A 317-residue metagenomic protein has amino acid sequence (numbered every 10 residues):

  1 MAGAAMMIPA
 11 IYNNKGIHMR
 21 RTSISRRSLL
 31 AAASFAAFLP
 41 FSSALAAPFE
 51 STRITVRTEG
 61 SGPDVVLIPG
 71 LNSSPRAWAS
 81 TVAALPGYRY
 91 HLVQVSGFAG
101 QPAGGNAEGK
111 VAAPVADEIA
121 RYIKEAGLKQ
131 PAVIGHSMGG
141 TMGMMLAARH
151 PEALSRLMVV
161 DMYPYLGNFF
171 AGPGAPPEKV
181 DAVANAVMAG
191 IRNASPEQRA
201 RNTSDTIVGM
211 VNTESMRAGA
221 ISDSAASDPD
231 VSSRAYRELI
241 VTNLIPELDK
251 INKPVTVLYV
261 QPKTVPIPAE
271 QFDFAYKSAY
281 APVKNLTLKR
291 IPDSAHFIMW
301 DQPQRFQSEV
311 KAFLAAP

Functional and structural regions predicted by a protein language model:
I24-L30: N-terminal export leaders
F49, E59, L92-I134, M138: Active-site loop/oxyanion-hole signature of alpha/beta-hydrolase fold enzymes
R57-G104: Conserved HGGG/HGGXW glycine-rich cap/lid loop of the alpha/beta-hydrolase fold
A84, P254-S294, W300: Conserved loop-alpha-helix segment in the C-terminal half of the alpha/beta-hydrolase fold that carries the catalytic
K129-A171: Conserved hydrolase catalytic core segment
L157-N193: Flexible "cap/lid" loop of the alpha/beta hydrolase fold
F169, G174, G190-D249: Conserved alpha/beta-hydrolase catalytic His-Asp/Glu region
W300-A312: Post-His helix in hydrolase/transferase enzymes
